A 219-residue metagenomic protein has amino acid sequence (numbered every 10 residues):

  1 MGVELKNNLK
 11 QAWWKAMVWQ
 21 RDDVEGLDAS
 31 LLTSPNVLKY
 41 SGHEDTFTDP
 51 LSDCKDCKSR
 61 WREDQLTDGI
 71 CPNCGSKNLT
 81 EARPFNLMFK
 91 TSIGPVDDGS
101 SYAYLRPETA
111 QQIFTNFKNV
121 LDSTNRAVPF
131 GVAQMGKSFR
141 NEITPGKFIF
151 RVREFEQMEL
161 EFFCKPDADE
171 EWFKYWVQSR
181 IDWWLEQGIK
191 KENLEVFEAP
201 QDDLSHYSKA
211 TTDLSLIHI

Functional and structural regions predicted by a protein language model:
M1-I217: TRNA-recognition modules of translation machinery and tRNA-sensing kinases, especially anticodon-binding
